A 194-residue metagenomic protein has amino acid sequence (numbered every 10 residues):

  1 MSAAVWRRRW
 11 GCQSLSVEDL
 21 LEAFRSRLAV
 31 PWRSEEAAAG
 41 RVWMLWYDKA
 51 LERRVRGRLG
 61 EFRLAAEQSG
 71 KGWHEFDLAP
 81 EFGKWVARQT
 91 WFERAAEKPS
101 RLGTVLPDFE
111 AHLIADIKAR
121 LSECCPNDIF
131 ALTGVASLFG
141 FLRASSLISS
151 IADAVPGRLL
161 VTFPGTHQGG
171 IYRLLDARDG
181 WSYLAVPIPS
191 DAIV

Functional and structural regions predicted by a protein language model:
M1-G11: Charged, amphipathic alpha-helical linker segments immediately N-terminal to NTP-binding catalytic cores
R9-Q89: N-terminal, charge-rich interaction modules
L28-W32, H112-E123: Short, charged beta->alpha transition segments
G40-M44, I129, R158-L160: Residue-level preference for the first positions of well-ordered beta-strands
K49-R54, E81-F82, L106-H112, A136-G140 (+1 more regions): Short acidic, S/G/P-rich loop/turn micro-motifs used as interaction or catalytic elements
G72-D116: Long, charge-dense
C124-F141: Conserved P-loop NTPase "ATPase switch" module shared by AAA+ and STAND
R143-V194: Glycine-rich, aromatic-bearing surface loops/beta-hairpins
